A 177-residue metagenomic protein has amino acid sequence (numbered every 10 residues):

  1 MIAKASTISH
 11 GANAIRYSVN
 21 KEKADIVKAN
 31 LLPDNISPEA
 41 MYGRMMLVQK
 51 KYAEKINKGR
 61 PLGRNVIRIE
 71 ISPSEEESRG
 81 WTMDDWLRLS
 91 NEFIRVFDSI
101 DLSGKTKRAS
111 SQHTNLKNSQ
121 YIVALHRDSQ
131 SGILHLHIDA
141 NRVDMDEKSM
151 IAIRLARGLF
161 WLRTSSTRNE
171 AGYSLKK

Functional and structural regions predicted by a protein language model:
M1-K177: N-terminal nicking endonuclease/strand-transfer module with a His-rich metal-binding environment and a catalytic Tyr
